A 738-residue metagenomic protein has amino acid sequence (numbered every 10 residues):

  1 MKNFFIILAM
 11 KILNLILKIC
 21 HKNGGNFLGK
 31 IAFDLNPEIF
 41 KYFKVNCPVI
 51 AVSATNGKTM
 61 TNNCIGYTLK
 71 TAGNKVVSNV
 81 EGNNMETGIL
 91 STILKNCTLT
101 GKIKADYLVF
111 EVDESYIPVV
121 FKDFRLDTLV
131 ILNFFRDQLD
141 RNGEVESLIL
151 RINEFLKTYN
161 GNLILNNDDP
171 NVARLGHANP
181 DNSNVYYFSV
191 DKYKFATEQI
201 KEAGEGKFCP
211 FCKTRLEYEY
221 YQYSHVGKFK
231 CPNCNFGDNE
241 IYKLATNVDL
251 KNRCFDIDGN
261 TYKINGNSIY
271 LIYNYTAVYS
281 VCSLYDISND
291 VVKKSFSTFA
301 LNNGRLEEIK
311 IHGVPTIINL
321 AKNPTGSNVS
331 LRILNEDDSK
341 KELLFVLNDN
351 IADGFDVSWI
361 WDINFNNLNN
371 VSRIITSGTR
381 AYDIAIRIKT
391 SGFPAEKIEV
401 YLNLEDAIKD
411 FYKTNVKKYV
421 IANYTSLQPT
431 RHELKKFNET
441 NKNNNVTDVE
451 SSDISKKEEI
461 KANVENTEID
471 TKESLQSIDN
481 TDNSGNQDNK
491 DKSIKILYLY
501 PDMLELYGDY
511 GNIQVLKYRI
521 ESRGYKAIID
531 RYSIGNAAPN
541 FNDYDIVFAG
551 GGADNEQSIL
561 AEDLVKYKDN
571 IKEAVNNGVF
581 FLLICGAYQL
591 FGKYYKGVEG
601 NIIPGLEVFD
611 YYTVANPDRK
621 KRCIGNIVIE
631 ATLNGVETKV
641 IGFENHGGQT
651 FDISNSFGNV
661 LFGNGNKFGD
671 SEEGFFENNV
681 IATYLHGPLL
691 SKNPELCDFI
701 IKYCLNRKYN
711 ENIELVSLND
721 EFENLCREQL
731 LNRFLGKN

Functional and structural regions predicted by a protein language model:
F4-S189, A196-I200, G204-F208: Phosphate-binding loop of NTP-binding sites
D123-N133, V226-N239, G266-S297, H686: A conserved, hydrophobic alpha-helical segment in the catalytic core of large ATP/adenylate-utilizing enzymes
Y193-R253: Cys/His-rich short segments
F236, V248-L250, C282-I317, A321: Gly/charged, well-structured mid-domain segments that form the phosphate/adenylate-handling core of ATP-dependent
L320-E399: Active-site beta-alpha connecting loops in nucleotide-dependent enzymes
T447-N463, T467-E573, S691-K692, C697-N738: N-terminal beta1-alpha1 cap of cysteine-dependent amidohydrolase-like domains
A553-A631: Cysteine-nucleophile active-site neighborhood
E599-G674: Pocket-forming structural segment of enzyme catalytic cores
